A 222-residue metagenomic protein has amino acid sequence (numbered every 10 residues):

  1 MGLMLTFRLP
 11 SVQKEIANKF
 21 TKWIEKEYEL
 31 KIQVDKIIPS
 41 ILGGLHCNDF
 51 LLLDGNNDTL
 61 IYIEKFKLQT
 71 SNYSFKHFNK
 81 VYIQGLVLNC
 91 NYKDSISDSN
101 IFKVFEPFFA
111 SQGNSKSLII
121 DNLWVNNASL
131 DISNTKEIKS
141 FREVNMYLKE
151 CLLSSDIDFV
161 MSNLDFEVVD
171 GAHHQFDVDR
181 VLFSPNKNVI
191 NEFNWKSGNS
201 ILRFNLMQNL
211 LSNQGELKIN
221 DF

Functional and structural regions predicted by a protein language model:
M1-E27: N-terminal type II signal-anchor transmembrane helix that functions as the membrane-insertion/stop-transfer segment
E25-D49: Short extracytoplasmic
Y28, D49-F176, G198-N199, L206-F222: Secondary-structure transition motifs
K31-V34, A110-S111, I190: Short structured motifs
D35, V178-D179, S200-R203: A structural detector for short beta-strand units
I41-G43, C151-S154, V181-I190, L210-S212: Short, solvent-exposed coil/turn segments at beta-strand boundaries
